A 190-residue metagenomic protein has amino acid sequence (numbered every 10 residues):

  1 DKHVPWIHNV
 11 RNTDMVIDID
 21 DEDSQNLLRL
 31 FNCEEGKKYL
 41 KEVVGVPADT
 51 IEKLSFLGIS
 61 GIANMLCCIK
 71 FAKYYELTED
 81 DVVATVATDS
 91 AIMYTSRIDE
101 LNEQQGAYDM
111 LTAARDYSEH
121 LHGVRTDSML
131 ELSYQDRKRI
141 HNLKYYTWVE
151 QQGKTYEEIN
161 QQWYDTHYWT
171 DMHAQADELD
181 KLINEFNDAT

Functional and structural regions predicted by a protein language model:
D1-F56, R97-T190: Active-site/ligand-binding loops adjacent to catalytic centers
I19, F71-Y74: Short hydrophobic alpha-helical module
I19-S24, A63, A87-I92: Glycine-rich beta-alpha junction loops
F56-N64: Phosphate/oxyanion-binding active-site loops and adjacent basic polyanion-contact surfaces
N64-A72: Buried hydrophobic packing segments
C68, Y94-R97: A short acidic (Asp/Glu
K73-T78, I92: Non-catalytic interaction/regulatory modules that flank or connect domains
